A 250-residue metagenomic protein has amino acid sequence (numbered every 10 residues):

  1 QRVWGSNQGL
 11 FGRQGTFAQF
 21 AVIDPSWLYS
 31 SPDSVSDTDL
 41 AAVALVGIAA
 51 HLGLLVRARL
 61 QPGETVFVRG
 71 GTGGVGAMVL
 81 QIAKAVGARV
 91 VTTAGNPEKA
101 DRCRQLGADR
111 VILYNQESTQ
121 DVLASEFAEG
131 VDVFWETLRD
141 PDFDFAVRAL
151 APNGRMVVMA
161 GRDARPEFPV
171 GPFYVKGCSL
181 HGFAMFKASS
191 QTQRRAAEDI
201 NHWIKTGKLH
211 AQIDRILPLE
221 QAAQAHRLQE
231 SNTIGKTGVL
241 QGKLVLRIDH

Functional and structural regions predicted by a protein language model:
Q1-R2, F20, T65, A85 (+2 more regions): Residue-level marker of beta-strand positions
W4-G70: NAD(P)H dinucleotide-binding glycine-rich loop of Rossmann-like/cofactor-binding domains, especially the beta1-alpha1
T16, A94-R102, R165-V170: Short, glycine/polar-rich helix-capping loops at beta-to-alpha or helix-loop-helix junctions that flank or form
A18, G63, A108, E129-D132 (+3 more regions): Local beta-strand N-terminus motif with an aromatic residue
L40-E117: Mid-domain Rossmann-like dinucleotide-binding core that forms the NAD(H)/NADP(H) cofactor-binding site
V91, L106, R110-H181, V239-L240: Glycine-rich cofactor phosphate-binding loops and adjacent beta1-alpha1 units of small-molecule cofactor enzyme domains
Q191-H250: C-terminal hydrophobic helical "lid"/dimerization subdomain of Rossmann-like NAD(P)H-dependent oxidoreductases
